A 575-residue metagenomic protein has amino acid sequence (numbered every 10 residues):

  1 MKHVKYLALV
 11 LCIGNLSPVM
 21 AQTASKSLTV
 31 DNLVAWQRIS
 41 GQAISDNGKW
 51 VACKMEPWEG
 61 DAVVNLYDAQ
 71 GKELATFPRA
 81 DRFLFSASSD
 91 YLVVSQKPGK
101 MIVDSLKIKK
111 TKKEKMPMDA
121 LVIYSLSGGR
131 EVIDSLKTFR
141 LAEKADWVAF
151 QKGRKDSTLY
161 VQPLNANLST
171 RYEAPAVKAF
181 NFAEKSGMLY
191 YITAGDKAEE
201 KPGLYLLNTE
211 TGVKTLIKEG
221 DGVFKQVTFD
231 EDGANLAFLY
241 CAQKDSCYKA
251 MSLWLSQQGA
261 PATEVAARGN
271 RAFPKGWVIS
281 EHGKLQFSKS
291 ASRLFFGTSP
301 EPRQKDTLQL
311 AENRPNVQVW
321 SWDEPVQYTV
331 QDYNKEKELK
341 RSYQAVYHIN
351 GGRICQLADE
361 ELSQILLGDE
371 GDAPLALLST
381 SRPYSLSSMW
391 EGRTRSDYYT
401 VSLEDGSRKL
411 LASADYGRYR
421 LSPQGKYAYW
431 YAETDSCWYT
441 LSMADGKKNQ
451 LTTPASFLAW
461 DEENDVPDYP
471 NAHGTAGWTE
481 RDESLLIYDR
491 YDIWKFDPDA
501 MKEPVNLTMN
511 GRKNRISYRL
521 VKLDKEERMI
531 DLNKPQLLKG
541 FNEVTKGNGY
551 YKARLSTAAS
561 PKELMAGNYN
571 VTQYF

Functional and structural regions predicted by a protein language model:
M1-S25: Bacterial Sec-dependent N-terminal signal peptides
A21-F575: Beta-propeller folds
